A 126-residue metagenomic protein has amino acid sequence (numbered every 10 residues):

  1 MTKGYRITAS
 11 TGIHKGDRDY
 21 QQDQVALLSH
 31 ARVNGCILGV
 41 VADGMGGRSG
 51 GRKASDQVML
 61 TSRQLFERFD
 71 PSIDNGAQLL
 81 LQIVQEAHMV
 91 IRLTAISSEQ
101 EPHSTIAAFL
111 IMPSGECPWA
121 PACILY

Functional and structural regions predicted by a protein language model:
M1-Y126: PP2C/PPM-type serine/threonine phosphatase catalytic domain
